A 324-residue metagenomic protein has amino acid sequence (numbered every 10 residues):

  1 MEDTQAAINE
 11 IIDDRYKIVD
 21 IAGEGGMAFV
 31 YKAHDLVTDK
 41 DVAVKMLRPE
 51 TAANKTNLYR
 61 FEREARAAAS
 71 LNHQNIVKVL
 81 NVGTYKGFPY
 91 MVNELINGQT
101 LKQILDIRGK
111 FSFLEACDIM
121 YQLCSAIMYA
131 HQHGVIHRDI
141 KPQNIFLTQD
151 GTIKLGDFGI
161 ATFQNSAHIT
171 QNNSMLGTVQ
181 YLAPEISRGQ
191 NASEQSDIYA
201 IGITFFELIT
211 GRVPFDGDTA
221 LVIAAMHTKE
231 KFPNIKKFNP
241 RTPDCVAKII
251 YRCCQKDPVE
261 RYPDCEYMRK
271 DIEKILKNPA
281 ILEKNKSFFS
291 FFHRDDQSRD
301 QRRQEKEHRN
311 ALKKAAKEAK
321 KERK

Functional and structural regions predicted by a protein language model:
V19-G25, V30: Protein kinase glycine-rich loop
R48-S70: AlphaC helix of the eukaryotic protein kinase fold
V82: Activation-segment/catalytic-loop signature of the eukaryotic protein kinase fold
K86-T100, I104: Conserved short submotifs of the Hanks-type protein kinase catalytic core that shape the nucleotide-binding pocket
I119-M120: Activation segment signature within eukaryotic-like protein kinase domains
S125-V135: Protein kinase catalytic-loop region centered on the HRD/HxD motif
T210-P214: Structural helix C-cap motif within protein kinase domains
